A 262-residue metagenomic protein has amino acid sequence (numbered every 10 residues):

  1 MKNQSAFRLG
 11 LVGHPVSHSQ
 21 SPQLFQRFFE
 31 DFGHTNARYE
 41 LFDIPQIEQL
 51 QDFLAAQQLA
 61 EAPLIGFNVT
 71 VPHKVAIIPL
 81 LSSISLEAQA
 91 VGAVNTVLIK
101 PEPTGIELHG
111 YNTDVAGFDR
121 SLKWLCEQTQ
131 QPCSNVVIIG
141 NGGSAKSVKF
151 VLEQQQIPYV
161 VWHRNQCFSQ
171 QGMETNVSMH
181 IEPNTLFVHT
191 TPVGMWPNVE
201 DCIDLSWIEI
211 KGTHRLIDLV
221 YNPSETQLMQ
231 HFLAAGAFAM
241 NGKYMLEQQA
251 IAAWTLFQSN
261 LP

Functional and structural regions predicted by a protein language model:
K2-C126: Phosphate/diphosphate ligand-binding glycine-rich loop within oxidoreductases
G13-P15, G110-A116, L122-C126, P132-E153 (+1 more regions): Glycine-rich adenosine-cofactor-binding loop
P15, N165-Q166, N222: Residues in the short beta-alpha loop(s) of Rossmann-like NAD(P)-binding domains
V69-A76, S144, P192-M195, N222: Short glycine-rich anion-binding loops that position phosphate/pyrophosphate groups of nucleotides and phosphorylated
R120, W124, A235-P262: Active-site capping/gating segments
Q154-G172: NAD(P)-binding Rossmann-fold cofactor-contacting core
Q170-M240, Y244: Rossmann-like adenosine-cofactor binding region
